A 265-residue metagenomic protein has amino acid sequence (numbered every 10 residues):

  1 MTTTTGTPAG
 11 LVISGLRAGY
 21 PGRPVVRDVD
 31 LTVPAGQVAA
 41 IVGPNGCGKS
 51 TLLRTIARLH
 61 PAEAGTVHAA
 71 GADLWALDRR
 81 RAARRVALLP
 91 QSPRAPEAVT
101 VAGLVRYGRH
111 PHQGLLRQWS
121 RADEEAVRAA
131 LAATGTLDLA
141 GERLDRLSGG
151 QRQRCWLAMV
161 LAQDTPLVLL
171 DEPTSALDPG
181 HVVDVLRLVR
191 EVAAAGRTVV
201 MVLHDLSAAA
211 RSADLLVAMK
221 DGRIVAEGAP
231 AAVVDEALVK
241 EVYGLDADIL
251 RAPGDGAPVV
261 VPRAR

Functional and structural regions predicted by a protein language model:
L11, V26-D28: Conserved structural motif at the start of ABC-family nucleotide-binding domains
V42-P44: The feature captures the beta-strand-to-loop junction immediately N-terminal to the Walker
A57: Helix-to-loop junction immediately C-terminal to a conserved catalytic motif
G65-D73, A82: Conserved ABC transporter NBD signature motif
Q118, R143-L147: Conserved ABC ATPase signature
V168-E172: Catalytic Walker B motif of ABC-type/P-loop ATPase nucleotide-binding domains
K240-R265: ABC ATPase nucleotide-binding domains
